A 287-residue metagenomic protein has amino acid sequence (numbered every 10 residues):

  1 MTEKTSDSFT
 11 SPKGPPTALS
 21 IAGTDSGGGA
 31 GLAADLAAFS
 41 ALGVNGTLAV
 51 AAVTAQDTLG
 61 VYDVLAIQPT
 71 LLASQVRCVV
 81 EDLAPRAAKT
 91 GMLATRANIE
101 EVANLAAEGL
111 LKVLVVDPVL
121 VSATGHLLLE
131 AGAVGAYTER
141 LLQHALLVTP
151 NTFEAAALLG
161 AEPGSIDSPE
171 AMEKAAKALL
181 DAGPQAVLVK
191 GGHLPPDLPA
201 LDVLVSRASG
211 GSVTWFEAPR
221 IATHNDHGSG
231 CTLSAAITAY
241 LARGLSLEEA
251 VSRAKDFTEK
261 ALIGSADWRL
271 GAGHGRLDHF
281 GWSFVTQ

Functional and structural regions predicted by a protein language model:
T2-S20, L36-L128, F280-T286: Conserved N-terminal subdomain of the carbohydrate kinase-like
K13, L42-T47, G210-T214, Y240-A254: Phosphate-handling active-site elements
P15, D63-A66, E248-Q287: Charged C-terminal helix
I21-G27, V213-G228: Short pre-catalytic strand/loop immediately N-terminal to key active-site residues, enriched for Gly-Thr
A38, A156-A157, H224-L247: Short, small-residue alpha-helix embedded
R86, A97-L110, Q185, P199-V213 (+1 more regions): Nucleotide and nucleotide-moiety/phosphate-recognizing core
A131-V213: Conserved phosphate/ATP/ADP-binding segment of small-molecule kinases
M172-L180, T214, S246-L262: Short, well-structured alpha-helical segments that form the helix of a local strand-helix-strand
